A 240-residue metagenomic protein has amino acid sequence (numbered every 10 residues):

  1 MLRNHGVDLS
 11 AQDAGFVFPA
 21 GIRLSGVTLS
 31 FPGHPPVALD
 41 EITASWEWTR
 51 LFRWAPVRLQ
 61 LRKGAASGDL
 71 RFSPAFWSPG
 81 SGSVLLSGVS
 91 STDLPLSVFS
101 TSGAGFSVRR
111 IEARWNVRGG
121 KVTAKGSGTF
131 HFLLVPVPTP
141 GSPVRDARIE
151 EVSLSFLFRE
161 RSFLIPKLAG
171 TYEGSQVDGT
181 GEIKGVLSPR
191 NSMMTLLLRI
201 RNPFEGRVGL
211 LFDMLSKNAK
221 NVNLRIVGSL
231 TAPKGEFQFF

Functional and structural regions predicted by a protein language model:
M1-D69: Terminal hydrophobic membrane-targeting helix
D13, G26, F31, E41 (+11 more regions): Residues on the solvent-exposed faces and adjacent turns of beta-rich solenoids used to engage binding targets
G21, F52-L59, G82-S83, S87 (+2 more regions): Short, hydrophobic/aromatic-rich segments at coil-to-beta transitions
G33-A44, Q60-R71, L96-W115, P143-L154 (+2 more regions): Amphipathic hydrophobic-ligand
P35-T49, K121-F163, F204-F237: Beta-propeller and related beta-repeat scaffolds in trafficking/envelope systems
A55, G80, V122-A124, S175 (+1 more regions): Outer-envelope beta-barrel architecture signal
K63-L134: Non-cytosolic head/periplasmic domains of membrane-anchored proteins
D146-R207: Intrinsically disordered, low-complexity segments enriched in Gly and acidic/Ser/Thr residues that form flexible
